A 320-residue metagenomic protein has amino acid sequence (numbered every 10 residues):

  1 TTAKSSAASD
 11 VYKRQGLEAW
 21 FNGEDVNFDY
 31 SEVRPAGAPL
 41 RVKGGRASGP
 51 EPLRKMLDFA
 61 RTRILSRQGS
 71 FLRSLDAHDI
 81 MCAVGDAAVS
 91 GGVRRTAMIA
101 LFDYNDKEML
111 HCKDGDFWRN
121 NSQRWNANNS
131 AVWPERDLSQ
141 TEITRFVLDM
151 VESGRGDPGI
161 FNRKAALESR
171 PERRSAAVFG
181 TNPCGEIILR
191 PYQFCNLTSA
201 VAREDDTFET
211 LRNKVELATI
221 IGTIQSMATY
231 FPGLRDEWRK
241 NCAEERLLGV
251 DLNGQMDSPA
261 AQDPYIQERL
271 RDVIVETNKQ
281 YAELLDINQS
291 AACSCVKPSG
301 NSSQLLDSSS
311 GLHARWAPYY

Functional and structural regions predicted by a protein language model:
T1-A8, Y12: Single conserved hydrophobic/aromatic residue that forms the stacking wall/gate of nucleotide- or nucleobase-binding
D10, R14-A19, R174-I187, A202 (+2 more regions): Extended active-site and interfacial segments that coordinate phosphate-rich ligands in large catalytic machineries
Y30-R61, S309-Y320: Catalytic or ion-translocation cores adjacent to nucleophile or general acid/base/metal-coordination motifs in diverse
A47-T141: Mature extracytoplasmic enzyme cores
K55-M81, G85-A88, V201-Q267: N-terminal leader/propeptide and maturation segments of large enzyme subunits in energy/redox metabolism and hydrolases
V93-R136, T229-R239, L247, L252-P298: Internal maturation/activation junctions in enzymes
L101-Y104, A291-K297, N301-Y320: Extended amphipathic alpha-helical segments with heptad-repeat/coiled-coil character used for oligomerization, fusion
G115-D206: Catalytic nucleotidyl-transfer cores of nucleotide-processing enzymes
